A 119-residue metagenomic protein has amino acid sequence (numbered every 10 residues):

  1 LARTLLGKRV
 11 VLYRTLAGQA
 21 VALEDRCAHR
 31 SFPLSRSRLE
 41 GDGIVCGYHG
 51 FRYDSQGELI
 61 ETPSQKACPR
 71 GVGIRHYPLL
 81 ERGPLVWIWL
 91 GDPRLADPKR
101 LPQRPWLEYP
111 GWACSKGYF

Functional and structural regions predicted by a protein language model:
L1-A20, E40-G41, R52-F119: Rieske [2Fe-2S] iron-sulfur-binding subdomain
T15-L16, A28-R30: Short, solvent-exposed loop/edge-beta patches enriched in aromatic
E24: A glycine-rich beta-to-alpha transition motif near the start of alpha/beta enzyme domains, typified by
C27, C46: Short cysteine-rich clusters marking metal-coordination/redox-active sites
R30, G50-R52: Detector for the c-type heme attachment site
S31-R36: Conserved HGGG/HGGXW glycine-rich cap/lid loop of the alpha/beta-hydrolase fold
